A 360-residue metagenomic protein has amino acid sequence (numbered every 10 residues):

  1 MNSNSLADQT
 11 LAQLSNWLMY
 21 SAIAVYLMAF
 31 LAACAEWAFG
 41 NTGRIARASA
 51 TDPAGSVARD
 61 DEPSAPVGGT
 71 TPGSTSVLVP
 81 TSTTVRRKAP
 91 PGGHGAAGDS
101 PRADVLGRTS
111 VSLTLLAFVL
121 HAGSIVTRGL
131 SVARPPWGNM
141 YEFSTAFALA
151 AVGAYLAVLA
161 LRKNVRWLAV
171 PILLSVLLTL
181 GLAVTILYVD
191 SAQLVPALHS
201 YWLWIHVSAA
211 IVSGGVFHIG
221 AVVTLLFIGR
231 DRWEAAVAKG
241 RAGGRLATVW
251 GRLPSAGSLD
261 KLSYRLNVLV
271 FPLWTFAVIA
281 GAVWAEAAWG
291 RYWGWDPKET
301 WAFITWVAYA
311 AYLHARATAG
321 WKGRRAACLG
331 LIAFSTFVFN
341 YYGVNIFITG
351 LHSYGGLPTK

Functional and structural regions predicted by a protein language model:
M1-G290, G294-K360: Polytopic transmembrane helical bundles with strong interfacial aromatic enrichment
